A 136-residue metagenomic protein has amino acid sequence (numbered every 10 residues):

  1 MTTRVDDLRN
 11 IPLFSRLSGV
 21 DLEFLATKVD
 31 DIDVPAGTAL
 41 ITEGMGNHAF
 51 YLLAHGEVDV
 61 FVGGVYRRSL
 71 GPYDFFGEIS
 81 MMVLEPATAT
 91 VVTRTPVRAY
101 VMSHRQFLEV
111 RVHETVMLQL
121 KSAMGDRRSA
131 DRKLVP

Functional and structural regions predicted by a protein language model:
R4, V20-F24, P86-T88, R105-P136: A small-molecule sensor/coupling module
V5-G63, L70: Regulatory nucleotide-sensing modules
R9, A26-T27, G71, V92 (+2 more regions): Alpha-helix boundary recognition
G19, H55, P72-F75, P96 (+1 more regions): ATP/adenylate-binding site constellation spanning eukaryotic-like Ser/Thr protein kinases, ABC-transporter
H48-A49, V65-Y66, A87, V97: Conserved catalytic motifs of the protein kinase core domain
V60-F61, E78-I79, A89-T93, E109: Short beta-strand His + acidic residue motifs that chelate non-heme Fe in jelly-roll/DSBH and cupin folds
G64-I79: Short acidic-glycine-tyrosine-enriched beta hairpin
M82-R105: Ligand-binding loop in jelly-roll beta-barrel domains
